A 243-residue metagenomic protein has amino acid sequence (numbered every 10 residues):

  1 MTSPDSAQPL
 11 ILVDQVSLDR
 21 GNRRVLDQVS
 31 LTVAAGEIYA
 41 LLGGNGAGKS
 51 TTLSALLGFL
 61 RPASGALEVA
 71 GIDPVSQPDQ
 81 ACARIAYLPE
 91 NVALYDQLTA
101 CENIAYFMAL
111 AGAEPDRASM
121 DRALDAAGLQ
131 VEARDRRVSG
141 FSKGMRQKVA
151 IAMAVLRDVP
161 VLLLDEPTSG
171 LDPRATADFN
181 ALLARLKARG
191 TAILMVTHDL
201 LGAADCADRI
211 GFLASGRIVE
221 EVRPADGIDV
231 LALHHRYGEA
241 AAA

Functional and structural regions predicted by a protein language model:
L42-G44: The feature captures the beta-strand-to-loop junction immediately N-terminal to the Walker
G65-D73, Q80-A81: Conserved ABC transporter NBD signature motif
A105, A109, R117-A133: Conserved ABC ATPase "signature" region
L162-D165: Catalytic Walker B motif of ABC-type/P-loop ATPase nucleotide-binding domains
T197-H198: H-loop/switch region of ABC-family ATPase nucleotide-binding domains
